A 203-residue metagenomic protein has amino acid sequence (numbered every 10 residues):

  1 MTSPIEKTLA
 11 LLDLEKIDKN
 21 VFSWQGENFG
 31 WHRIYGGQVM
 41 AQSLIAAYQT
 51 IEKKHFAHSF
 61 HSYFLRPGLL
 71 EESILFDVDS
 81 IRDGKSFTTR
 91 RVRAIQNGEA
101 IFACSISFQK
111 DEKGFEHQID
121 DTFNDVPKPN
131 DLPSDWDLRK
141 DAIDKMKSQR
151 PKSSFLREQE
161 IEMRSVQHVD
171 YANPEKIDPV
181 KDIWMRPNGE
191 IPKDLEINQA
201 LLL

Functional and structural regions predicted by a protein language model:
M1-L203: Terminal targeting signals and extreme-terminal segments of soluble enzymes
